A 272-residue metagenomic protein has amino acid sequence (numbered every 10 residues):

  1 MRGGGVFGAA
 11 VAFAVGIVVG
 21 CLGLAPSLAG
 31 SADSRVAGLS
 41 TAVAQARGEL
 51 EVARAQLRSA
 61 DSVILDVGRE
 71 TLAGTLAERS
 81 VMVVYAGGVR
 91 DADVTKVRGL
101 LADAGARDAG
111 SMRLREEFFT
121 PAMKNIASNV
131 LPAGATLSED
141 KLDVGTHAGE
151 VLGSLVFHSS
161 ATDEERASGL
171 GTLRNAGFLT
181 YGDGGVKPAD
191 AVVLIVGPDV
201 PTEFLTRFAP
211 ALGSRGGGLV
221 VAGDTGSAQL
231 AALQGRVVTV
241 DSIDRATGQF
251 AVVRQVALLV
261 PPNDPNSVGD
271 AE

Functional and structural regions predicted by a protein language model:
M1-A9: N-terminal export and membrane-targeting signals
A14-R47: Transmembrane signal-anchor/signal-peptide helices with a preference for the extracytoplasmic
R58-S80: Coiled-coil termination/hinge junctions
I64, G68, V94, R98 (+1 more regions): Extracytoplasmic/secreted envelope proteins and their assembly/folding machinery, especially bacterial periplasmic
A73-A135: Domain-scale macromolecular recognition modules
R115-D199, F204: A substrate-binding/cap region within the structured catalytic cores of diverse enzymes
A189-E272: Extracytoplasmic/luminal low-complexity segments enriched in Pro/Gly and acidic/polar residues that act as flexible
